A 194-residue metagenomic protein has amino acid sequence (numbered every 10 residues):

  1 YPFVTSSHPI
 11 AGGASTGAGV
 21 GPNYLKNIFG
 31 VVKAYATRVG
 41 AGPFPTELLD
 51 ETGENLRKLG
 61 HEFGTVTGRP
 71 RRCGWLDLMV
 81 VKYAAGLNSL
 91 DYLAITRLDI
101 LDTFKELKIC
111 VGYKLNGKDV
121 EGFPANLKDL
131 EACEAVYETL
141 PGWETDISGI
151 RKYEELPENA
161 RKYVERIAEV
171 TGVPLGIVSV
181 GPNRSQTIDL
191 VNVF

Functional and structural regions predicted by a protein language model:
Y1-F194: Non-transmembrane, aqueous-exposed alpha-helical and coiled segments at domain scale
